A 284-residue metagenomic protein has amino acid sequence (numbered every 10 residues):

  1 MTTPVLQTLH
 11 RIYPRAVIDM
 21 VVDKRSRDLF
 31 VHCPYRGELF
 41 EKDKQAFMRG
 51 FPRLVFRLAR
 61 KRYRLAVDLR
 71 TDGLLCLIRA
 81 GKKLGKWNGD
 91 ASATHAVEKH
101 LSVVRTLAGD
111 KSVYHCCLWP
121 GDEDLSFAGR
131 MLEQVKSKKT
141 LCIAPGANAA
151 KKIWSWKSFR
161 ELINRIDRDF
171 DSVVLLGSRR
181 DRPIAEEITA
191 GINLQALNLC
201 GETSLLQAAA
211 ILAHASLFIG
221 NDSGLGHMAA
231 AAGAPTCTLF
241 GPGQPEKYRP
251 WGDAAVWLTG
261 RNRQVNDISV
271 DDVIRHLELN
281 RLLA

Functional and structural regions predicted by a protein language model:
M1-A284: Catalytic machinery of carbohydrate-active enzymes, primarily nucleotide-sugar-dependent glycosyltransferases
